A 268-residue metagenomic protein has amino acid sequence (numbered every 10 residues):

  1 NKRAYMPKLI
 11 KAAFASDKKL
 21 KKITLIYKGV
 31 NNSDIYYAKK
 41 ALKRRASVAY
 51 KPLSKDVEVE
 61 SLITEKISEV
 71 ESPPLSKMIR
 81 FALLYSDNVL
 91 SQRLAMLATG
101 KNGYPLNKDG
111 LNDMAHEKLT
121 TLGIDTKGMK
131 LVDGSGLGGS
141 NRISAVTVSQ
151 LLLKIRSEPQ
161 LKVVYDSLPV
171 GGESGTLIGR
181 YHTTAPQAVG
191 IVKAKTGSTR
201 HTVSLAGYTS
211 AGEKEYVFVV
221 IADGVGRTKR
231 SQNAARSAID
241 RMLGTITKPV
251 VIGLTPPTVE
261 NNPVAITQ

Functional and structural regions predicted by a protein language model:
N1-V163: A small/polar active-site loop signature that marks catalytic segments
A95-Q268: Small-residue-rich helix-loop
